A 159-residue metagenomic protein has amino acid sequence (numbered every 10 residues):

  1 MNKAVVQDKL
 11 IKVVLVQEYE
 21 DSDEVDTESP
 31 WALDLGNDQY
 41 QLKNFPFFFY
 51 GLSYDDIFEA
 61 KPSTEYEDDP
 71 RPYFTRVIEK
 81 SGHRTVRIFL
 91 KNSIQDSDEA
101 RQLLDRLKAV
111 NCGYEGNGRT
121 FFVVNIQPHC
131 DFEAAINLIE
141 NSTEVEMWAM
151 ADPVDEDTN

Functional and structural regions predicted by a protein language model:
M1-D23: Extended boundary segments
V16-E18, K91-N111, I136-N137: Short amphipathic alpha-helix segments
S22, D34-N44: Short, structured beta-strand/loop micro-motifs enriched in basic residues and often containing a Trp
S63-I78: Short, Lys/Arg- and Gly-enriched loop/turn segments at beta-strand edges
P72, C112-G118, S142-N159: Conserved short beta-strand edge segments in small beta-sheet-based binding/regulatory domains
I78-N92, F122-V124: Short glycine-/aliphatic-rich beta-strand segments at the starts of folded cytosolic domains
